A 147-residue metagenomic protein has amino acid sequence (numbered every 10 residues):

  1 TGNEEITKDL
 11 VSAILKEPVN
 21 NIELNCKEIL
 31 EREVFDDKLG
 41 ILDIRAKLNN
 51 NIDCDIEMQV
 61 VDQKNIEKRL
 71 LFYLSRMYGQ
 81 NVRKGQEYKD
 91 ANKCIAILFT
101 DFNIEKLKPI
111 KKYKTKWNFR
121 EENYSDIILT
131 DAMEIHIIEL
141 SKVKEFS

Functional and structural regions predicted by a protein language model:
T1-S147: Elongated, amphipathic alpha-helical interaction scaffolds
